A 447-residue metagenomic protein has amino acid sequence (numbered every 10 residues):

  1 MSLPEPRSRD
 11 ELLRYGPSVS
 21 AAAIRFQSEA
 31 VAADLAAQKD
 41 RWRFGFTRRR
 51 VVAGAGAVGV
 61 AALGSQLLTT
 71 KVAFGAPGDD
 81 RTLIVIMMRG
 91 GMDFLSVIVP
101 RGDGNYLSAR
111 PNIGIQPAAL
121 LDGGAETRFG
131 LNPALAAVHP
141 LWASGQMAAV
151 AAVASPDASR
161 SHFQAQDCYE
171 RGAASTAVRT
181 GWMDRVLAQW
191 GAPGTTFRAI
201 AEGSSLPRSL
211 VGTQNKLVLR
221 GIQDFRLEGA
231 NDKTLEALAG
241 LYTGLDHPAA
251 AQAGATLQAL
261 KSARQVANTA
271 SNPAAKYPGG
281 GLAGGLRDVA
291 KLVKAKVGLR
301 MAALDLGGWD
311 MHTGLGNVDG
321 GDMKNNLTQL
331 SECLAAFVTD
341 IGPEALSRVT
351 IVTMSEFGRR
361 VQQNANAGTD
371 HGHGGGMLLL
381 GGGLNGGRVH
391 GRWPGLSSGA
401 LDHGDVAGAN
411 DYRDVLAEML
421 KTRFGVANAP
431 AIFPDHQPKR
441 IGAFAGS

Functional and structural regions predicted by a protein language model:
S2-E344, Q362, G376-S447: Feature for exported/extracytoplasmic and membrane-associated proteins, marking the mature portion
V349-G358: Acidic/histidine-rich, metal-coordinating catalytic segments
A365-A367: Histidine/acidic-residue-rich catalytic or RNA/ligand-binding cores of hydrolases and nuclease-related proteins
H373: Glycine-rich and small/hydrophobic secondary-structure elements
